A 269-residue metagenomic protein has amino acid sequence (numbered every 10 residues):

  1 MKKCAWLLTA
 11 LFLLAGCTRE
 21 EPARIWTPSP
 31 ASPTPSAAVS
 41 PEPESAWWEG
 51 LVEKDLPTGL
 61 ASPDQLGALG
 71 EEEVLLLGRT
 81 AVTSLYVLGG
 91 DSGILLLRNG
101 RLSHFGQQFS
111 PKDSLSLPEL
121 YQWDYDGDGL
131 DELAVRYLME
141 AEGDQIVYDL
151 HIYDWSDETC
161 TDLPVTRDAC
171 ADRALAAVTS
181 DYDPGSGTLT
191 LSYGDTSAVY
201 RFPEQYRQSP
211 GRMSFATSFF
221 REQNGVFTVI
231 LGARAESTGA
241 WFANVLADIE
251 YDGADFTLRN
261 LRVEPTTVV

Functional and structural regions predicted by a protein language model:
M1-A5: Positively charged n-region of N-terminal signal peptides that target proteins for export
L14-G16: C-terminal motif of bacterial Sec signal peptides marking the signal peptidase cleavage site
E20-G100: N-terminal, intrinsically disordered, polar/charged segments of Gram-positive cell-envelope systems that serve as
G59-L77, L117-Y125, F215-E222: Beta-propeller blade termini
L75, G127-Y137, Q223-I230: Acidic/hydrophobic-patterned starts of short beta strands in beta-sheet-rich repeat architectures
I94-P111, I152-V165, Y251-F256: Surface-exposed loop/turn elements that mediate protein-protein interactions on large endomembrane-trafficking
A141-Y153, T238-L246: Structural motif
T159-F242: Short aromatic loop motif centered on NTY/YTY
